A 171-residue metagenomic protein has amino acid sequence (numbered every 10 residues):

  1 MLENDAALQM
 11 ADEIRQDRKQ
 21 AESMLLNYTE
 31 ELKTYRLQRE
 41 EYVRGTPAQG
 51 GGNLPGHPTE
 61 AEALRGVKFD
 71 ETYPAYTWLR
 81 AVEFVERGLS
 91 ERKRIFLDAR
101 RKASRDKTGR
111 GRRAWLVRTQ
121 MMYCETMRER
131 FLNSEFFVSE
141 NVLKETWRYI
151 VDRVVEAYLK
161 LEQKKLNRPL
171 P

Functional and structural regions predicted by a protein language model:
M1-G88, K160-P171: N-terminal interaction/assembly modules
M1-L2, A7-M10, I14, L116-M127 (+1 more regions): Extended hydrophobic/Leu-rich segments
S23, T77-R80, F84, E91-F96 (+2 more regions): Short, well-structured alpha-helical interface segments that form or flank functional binding sites
K33, K102, R148: Residue-level marker of positions within ordered structural domains that often coincide with functionally constrained
L37, R105-D106, D152, E156-L159 (+1 more regions): A generic secondary-structure boundary signal that marks alpha-helix termini
G88-C124: Short amphipathic alpha helix immediately N-terminal
T126-K160: DNA-recognition helix of helix-turn-helix
